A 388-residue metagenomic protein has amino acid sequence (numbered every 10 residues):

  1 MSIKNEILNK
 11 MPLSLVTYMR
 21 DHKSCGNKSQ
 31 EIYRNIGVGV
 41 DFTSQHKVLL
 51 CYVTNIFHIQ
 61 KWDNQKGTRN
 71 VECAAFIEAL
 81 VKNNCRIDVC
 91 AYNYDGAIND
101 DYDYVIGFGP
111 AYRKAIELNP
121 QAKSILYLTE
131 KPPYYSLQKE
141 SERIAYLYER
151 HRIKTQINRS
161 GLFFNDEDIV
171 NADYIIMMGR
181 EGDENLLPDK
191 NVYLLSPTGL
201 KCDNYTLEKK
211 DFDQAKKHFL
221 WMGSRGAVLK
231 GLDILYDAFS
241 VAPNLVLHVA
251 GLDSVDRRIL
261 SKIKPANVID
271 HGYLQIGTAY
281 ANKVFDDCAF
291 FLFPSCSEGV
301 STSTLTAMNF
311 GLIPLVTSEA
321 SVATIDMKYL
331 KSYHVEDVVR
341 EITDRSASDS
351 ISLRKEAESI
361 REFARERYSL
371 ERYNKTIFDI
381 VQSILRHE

Functional and structural regions predicted by a protein language model:
T68-V71, S350-E388: A charged, aromatic-enriched C-terminal amphipathic alpha-helix characteristic of glycosyltransferases across folds
L128-S160: Acceptor-binding helix/loop patch of EC 2.4 sugar-transfer enzymes, predominantly nucleotide-sugar-dependent
R159-Q214, H218: Donor nucleotide-sugar binding/catalytic pocket of nucleotide-sugar-dependent glycosyltransferases
T206-K230, Y236-S240, H248: Conserved donor-binding/catalytic core segment of Leloir-type glycosyltransferases
R257-G277, N282-K283: Nucleotide-activated donor-binding/catalytic signature segment of Leloir-type glycosyltransferases, i.e., the conserved
C296: Aromatic "clamp/platform" in nucleotide-sugar-dependent glycosyltransferases that forms part of the donor/acceptor
L312-T317: Short hydrophobic beta-strand element within catalytic cores of glycosyltransferases and related nucleotide-activated
A323-D344: Change "using UDP/GDP/dTDP sugars" to "using nucleotide sugars
